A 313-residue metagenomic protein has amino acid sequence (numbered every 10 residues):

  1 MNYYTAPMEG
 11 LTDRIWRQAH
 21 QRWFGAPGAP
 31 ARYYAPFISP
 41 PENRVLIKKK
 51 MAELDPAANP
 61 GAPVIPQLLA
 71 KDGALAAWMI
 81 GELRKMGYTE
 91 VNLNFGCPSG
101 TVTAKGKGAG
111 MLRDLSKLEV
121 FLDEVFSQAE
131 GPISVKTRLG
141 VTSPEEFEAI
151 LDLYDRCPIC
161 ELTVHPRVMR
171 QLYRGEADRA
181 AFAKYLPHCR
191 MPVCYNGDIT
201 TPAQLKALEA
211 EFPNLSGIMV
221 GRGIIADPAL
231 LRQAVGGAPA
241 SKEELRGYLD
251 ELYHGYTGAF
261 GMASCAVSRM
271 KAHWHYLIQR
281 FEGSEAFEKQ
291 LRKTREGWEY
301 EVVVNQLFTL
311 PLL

Functional and structural regions predicted by a protein language model:
M1-L313: Flavin-dependent oxidoreductase catalytic cores
